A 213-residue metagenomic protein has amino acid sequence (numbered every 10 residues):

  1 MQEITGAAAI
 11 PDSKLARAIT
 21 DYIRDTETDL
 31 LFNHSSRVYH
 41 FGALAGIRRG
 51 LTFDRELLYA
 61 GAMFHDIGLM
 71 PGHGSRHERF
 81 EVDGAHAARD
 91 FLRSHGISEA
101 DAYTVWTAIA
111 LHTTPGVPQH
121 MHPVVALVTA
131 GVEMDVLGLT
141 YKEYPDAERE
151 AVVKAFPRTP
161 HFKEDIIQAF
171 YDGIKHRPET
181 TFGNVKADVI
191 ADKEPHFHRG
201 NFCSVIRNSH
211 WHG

Functional and structural regions predicted by a protein language model:
Q2-G6, T28-F32, S36-L51, I97 (+1 more regions): Divalent metal-dependent phosphate-bond-processing catalytic cores, especially two-metal-ion Mg2+/Mn2+ enzymes that act
Q2-T20: Short alpha-helical hairpin
A16-H34, I67-G72: Active-site flanking loop/helix segments enriched in acidic
S36, E78, V82, Y103-T107: An alpha-helix initiation/capping motif
V38-H40, R79-S94: An active-site-proximal "capping" alpha-helix that borders the catalytic cofactor pocket
L51-L57, G96-A108: Acidic/histidine metal-binding catalytic segments
E56-G74, G84, W106-P115: His-Asp-centered metal-binding catalytic motifs of divalent-metal-dependent phosphohydrolases/nucleases
P71-R79, G96-I97: Short coil/turn segments at secondary-structure boundaries
